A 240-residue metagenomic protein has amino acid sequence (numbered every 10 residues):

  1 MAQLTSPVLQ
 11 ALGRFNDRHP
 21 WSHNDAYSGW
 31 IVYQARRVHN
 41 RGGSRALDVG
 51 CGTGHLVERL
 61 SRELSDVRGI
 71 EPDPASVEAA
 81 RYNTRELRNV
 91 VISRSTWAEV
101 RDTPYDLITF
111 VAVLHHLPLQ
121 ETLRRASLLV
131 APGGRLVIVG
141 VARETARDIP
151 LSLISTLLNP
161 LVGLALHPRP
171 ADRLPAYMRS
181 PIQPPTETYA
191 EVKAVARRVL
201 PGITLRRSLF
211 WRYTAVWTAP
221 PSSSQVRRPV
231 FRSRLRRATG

Functional and structural regions predicted by a protein language model:
S22-G43: Conserved alpha-helix/loop element of class I SAM-dependent methyltransferases that forms part of the SAM/SAH-binding
G43-G50: Conserved class I S-adenosyl-L-methionine
T53-H55, R59-A98: Class I SAM-dependent methyltransferase SAM/SAH-binding core
T109: A conserved beta-strand element that flanks and buttresses the S-adenosyl-L-methionine
L117-A126: A short, conserved alpha-helix within the catalytic core of class I
V130-R135: Short glycine-dipeptide loop
V137-L164: Conserved class I S-adenosyl-L-methionine
I182-P201: Short alpha-helix
